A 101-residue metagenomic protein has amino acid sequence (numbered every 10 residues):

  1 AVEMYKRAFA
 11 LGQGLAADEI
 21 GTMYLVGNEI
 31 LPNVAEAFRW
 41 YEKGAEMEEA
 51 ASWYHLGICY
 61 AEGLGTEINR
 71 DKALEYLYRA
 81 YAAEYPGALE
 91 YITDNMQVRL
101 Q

Functional and structural regions predicted by a protein language model:
A1-A8, G12, D18-E19, Y54: Short intrinsically disordered, low-complexity coil segments enriched in acidic
L11-G14, V26-N28, N33, E46-E49 (+2 more regions): Short helix-capping/linker turns of helical repeat alpha-solenoids
A17-V26, I30, H55-E62, Y91-R99: Hydrophobic face of amphipathic alpha-helices that form TPR/SEL1-like repeat modules and related alpha-solenoid
I68-P86: TPR/TPR-like (Sel1-like) alpha-helical repeat modules
